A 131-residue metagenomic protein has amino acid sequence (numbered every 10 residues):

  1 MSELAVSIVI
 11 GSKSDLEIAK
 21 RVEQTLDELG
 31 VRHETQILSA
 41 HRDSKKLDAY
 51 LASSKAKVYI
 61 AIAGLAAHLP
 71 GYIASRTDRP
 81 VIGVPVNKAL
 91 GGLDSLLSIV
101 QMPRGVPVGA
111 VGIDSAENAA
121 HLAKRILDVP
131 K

Functional and structural regions predicted by a protein language model:
L4-A40: Glycine-rich phosphate/diphosphate-binding loop of Rossmann-like nucleotide-binding domains
K13, L38-A40, G64-L65, V86-A89 (+1 more regions): Short, ordered loop/turn segments at secondary-structure junctions
D15-A19, S44-K46, A63-Y72, G92-L93 (+1 more regions): Short glycine/serine/threonine-rich phosphate/pyrophosphate-binding segments that cradle anionic phosphate groups
E23, L47-L51, A74-S75, K88-P103: Active-site-proximal loop->helix
E34-K55: N-terminal beta-loop-helix "entrance" segment that forms/cooperates in small-molecule cofactor or anionic ligand
D48-P85: Glycine-rich phosphate-binding loop
L90-K131: Short, glycine-/small-residue-rich phosphate/pyrophosphate-handling segment
